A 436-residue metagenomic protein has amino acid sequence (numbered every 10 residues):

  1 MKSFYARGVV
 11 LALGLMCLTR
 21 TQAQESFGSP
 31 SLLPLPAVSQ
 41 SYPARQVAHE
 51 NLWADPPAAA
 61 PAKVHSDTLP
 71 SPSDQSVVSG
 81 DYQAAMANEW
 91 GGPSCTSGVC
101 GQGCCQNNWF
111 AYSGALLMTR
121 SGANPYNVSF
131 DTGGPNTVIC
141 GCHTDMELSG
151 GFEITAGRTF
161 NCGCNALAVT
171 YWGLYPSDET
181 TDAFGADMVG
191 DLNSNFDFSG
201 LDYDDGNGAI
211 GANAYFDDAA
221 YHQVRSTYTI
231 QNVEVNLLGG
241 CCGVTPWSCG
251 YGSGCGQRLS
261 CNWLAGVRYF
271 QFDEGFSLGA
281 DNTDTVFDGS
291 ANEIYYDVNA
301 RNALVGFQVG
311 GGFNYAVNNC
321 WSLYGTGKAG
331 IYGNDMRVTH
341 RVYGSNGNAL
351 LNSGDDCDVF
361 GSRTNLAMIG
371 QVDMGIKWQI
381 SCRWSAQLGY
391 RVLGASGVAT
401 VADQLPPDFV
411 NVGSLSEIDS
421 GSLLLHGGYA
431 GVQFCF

Functional and structural regions predicted by a protein language model:
R20-D131, F160-T170, L238, C242-Q257 (+2 more regions): Intrinsically disordered, low-complexity Gly/Pro-rich repeat tracts
W109, G150-I154, Q231-V235, V305-V309 (+2 more regions): Hydrophobic, lipid-facing positions within transmembrane beta-strands of outer-membrane proteins
W109-S113, N165-V169, L259-V267, F307-V309 (+4 more regions): Transmembrane beta-strands of outer-membrane beta-barrel proteins
L117-S121, G173-S177, V267-D273, A329-D335 (+1 more regions): Transmembrane beta-strands of outer-membrane beta-barrel pores
N124-E147, P176-I230, F272-A303, N334-A367 (+2 more regions): Extracellular/periplasm-exposed beta-strand and loop segments of Gram-negative cell-envelope proteins, dominated by
R158-F160, G239-C241, F313-Y315, I376-W378 (+1 more regions): Residue-level signature of outer-membrane beta-barrel architecture
L237, G421-F436: Outer-membrane beta-barrel "beta-signal"
N302-S385, L393-A395: Extended serine/threonine-enriched, polar tracts that run as long, contiguous segments within proteins
